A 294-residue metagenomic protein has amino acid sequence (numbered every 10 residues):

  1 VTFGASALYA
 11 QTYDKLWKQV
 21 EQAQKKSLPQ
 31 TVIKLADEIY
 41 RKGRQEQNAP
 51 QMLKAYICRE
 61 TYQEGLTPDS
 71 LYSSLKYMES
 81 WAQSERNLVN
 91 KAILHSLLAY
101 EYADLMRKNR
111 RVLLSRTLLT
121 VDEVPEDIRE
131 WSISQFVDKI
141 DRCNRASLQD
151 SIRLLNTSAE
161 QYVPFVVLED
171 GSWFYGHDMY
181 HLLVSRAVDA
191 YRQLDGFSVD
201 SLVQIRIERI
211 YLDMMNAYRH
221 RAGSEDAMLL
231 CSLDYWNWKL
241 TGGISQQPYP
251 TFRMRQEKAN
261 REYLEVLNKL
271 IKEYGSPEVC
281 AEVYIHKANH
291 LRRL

Functional and structural regions predicted by a protein language model:
V1-K15: Bacterial Sec-dependent N-terminal signal peptides
T12-L294: Extracytoplasmic/secretory-pathway proteins
